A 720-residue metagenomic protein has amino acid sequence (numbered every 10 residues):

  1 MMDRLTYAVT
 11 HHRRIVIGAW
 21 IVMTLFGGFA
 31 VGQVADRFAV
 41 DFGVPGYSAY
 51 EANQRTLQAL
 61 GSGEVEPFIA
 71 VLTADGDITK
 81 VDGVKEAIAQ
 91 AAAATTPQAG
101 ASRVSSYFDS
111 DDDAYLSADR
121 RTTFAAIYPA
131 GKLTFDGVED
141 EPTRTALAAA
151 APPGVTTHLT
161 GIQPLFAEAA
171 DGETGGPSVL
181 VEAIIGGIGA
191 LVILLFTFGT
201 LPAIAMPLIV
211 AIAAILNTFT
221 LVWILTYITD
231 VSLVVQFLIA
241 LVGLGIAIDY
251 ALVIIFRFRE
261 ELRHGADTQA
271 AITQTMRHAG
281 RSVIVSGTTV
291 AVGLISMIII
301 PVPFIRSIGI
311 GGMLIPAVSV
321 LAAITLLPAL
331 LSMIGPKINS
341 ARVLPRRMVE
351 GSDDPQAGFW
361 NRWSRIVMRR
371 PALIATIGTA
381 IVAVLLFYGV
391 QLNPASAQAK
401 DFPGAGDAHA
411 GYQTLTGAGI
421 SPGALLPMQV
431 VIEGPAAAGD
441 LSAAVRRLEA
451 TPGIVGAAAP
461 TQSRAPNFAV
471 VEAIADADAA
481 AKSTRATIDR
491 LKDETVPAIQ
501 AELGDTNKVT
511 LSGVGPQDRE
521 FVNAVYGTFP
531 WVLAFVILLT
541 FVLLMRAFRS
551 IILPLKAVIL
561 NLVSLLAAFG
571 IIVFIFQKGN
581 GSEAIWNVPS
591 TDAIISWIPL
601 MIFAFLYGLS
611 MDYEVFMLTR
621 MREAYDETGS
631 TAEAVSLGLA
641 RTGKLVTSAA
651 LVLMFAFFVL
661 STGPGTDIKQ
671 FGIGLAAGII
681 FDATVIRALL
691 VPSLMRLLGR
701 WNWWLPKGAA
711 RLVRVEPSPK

Functional and structural regions predicted by a protein language model:
M1-D36, A101, A130-P394, G504-N507 (+1 more regions): Membrane-embedded transmembrane helical bundles of large multi-pass transporters/channels
R37, T73-D75: Glycine-/proline-rich flexible loop or hinge segments
D41-P45: Membrane-proximal amphipathic alpha-helices that sit immediately adjacent to an N-terminal transmembrane/signal-anchor
G46-V65, D75-G161, Q391-E583, A593 (+1 more regions): Structured non-transmembrane domains adjacent to transmembrane bundles in polytopic membrane proteins
